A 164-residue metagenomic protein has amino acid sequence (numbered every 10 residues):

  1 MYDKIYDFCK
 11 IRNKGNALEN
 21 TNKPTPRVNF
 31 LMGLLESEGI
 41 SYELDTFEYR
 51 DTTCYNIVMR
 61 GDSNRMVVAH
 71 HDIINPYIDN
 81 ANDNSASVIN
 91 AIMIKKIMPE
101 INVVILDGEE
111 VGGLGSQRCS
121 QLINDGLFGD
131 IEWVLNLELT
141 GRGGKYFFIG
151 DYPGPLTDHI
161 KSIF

Functional and structural regions predicted by a protein language model:
M1-I5, K14, K23-R27, L31 (+4 more regions): Stable alpha-helical elements in mature extracytoplasmic
D3, D7-K10, N29-S41, P99-E100 (+4 more regions): Polar/charged alpha-helical tracts
K4-D62: A non-catalytic alpha/beta surface segment that caps or lines the substrate-entry region of metallo-dependent hydrolase
R65-M66: Conserved beta-strand elements of the Class I
H70: Histidine-centered divalent metal-coordination motifs
I74-F164: Acidic/histidine-rich catalytic neighborhood of metal-dependent amide-processing enzymes
